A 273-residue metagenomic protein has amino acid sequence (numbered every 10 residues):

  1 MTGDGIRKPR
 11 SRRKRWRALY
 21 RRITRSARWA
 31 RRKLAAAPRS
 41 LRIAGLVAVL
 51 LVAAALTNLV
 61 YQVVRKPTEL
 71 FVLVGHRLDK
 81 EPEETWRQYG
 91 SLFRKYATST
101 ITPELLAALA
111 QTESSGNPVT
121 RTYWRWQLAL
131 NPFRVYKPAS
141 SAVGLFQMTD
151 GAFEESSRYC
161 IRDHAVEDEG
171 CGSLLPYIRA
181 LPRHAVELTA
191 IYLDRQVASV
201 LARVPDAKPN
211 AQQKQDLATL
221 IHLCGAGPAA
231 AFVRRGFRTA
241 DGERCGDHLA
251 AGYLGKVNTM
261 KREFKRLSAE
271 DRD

Functional and structural regions predicted by a protein language model:
M1-R39: N-terminal Lys/Arg-rich, disordered targeting/topogenic segments
T2-D4, A44, V74, E169: Feature targets compositionally biased, intrinsically disordered low-complexity regions with long contiguous runs
R39-V60: Hydrophobic membrane-insertion alpha-helices, especially the h-region of bacterial N-terminal signal peptides
L59-D271: Catalytic glycan-binding domains that act on GlcNAc-containing polysaccharides
